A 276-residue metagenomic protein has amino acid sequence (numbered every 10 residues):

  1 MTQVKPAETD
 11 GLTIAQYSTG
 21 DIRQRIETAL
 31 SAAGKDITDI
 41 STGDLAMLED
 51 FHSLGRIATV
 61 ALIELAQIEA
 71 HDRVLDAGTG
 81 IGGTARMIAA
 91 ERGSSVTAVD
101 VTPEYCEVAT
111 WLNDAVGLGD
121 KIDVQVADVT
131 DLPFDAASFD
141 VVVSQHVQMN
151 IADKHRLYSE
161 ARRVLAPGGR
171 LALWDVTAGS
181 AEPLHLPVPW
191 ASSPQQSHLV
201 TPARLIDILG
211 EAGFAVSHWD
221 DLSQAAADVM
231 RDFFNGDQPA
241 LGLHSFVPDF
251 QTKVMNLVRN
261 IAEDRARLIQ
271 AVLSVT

Functional and structural regions predicted by a protein language model:
M1-A32: N-terminal auxiliary segments of SAM/dcSAM-dependent transferases
H52-A70: Conserved alpha-helix/loop element of class I SAM-dependent methyltransferases that forms part of the SAM/SAH-binding
R73-A77, I81-D131: Class I SAM-dependent methyltransferase SAM/SAH-binding core
T130-V141: A short acidic, Gly/Pro-enriched loop at the edge of an enzyme's catalytic core that lines a small-molecule cofactor
V141-D153: A short SAM/SAH-binding and catalytic strip from SAM-dependent methyltransferases
H155-R170: A short glycine-rich, Lys/Arg-flanked "PGG" loop and its adjoining helix->strand segment in the class I
V176-Q196: Short, glycine-/aromatic-enriched active-site segment of Class I SAM-dependent methyltransferases
H218-T276: Conserved Class I S-adenosyl-L-methionine
